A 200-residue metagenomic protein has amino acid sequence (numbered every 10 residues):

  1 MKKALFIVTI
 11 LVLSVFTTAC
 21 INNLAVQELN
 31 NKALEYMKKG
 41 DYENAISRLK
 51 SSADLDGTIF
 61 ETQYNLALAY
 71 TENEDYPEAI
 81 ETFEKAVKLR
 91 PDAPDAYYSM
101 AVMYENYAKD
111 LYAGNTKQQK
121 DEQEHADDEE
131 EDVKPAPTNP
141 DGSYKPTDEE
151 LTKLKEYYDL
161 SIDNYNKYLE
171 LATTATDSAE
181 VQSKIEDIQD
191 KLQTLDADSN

Functional and structural regions predicted by a protein language model:
I21-N23: Bacterial signal peptide processing site
A25-Q27, F60-E61, P94-D95, T176: Helix-start (N-cap) detector for alpha-helical repeat units in TPR-like alpha-solenoids, especially tetratricopeptide
N31, N65, S99, V181-K184: Canonical tetratricopeptide repeat
K38-K39, E72-N73, N106-A113, D187 (+1 more regions): Register position in tetratricopeptide repeats
S51-S52, K85-A86, Y168: Canonical positions in the second alpha-helix
L55, L89, E124, L171-T174: Structural marker of alpha-solenoid helical repeat scaffolds
